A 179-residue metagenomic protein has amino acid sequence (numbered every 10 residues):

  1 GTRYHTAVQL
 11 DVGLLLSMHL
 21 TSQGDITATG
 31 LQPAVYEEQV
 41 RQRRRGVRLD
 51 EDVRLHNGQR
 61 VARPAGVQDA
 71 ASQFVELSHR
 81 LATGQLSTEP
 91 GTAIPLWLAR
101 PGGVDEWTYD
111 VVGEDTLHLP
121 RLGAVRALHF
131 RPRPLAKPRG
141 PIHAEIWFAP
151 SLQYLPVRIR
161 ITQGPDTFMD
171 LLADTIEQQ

Functional and structural regions predicted by a protein language model:
G1-E51, P90-Q179: Acidic, serine/threonine-rich low-complexity disordered tracts
R45-S87: Hydrophobic, well-structured mid-protein blocks that either form specific transmembrane helices
